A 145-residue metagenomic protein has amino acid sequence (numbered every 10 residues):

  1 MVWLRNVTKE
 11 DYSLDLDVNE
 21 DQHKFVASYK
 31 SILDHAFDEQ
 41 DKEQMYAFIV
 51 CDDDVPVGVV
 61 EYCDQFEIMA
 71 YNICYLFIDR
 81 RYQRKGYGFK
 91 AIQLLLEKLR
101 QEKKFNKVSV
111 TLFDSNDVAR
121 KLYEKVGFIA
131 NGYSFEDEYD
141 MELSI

Functional and structural regions predicted by a protein language model:
V2-R81, K98, E102, G132-E136: Acetyl-CoA-dependent GNAT
D79-K85, D114-S115: Active-site acidic-Proline motif in GNAT/NAT acetyltransferases
Y82, G86-L94: Conserved acetyl-CoA pyrophosphate-binding loop and the N-cap/start of the following alpha-helix in GNAT-like
Q101-T111: Conserved GNAT acetyl-CoA-binding A-motif
V110-R120, E136-Y139: Conserved beta-strand-loop-alpha-helix junction that forms the acyl-donor binding cleft
Y123, F128: Conserved active-site tyrosine of GNAT-family acetyltransferases
D140-I145: Terminal substrate-recognition subdomain of acyl/acetyltransferases
